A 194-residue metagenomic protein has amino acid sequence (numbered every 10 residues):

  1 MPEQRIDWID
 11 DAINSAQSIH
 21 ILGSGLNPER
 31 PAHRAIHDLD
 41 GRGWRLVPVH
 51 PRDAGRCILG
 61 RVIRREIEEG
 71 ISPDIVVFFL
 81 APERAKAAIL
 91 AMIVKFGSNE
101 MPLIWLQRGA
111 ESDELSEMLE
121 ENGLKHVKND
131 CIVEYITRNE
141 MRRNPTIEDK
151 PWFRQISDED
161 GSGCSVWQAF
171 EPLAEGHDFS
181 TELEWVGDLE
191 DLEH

Functional and structural regions predicted by a protein language model:
M1-R5, R56-L90: Glycine-rich, highly charged phosphate/nucleotide-binding loops
M1-R64: Hydrophobic, well-ordered beta-alpha structural blocks that scaffold small-molecule cofactor pockets
S18, D74-I75, L103: Structural motif
I21, V77-F78, L106: Redox-cofactor binding/interface segments in oxidoreductases and associated redox assembly factors
R56-L59, D113-E117, E134-R142: Short, charged, surface-exposed secondary-structure boundary motifs
V94-L119: ADP-ribose/adenylate-binding Rossmann-like module
K125-E159: Active-site capping/gating segments
T146-H194: Conserved anion/nucleotide-ligand pocket segment
